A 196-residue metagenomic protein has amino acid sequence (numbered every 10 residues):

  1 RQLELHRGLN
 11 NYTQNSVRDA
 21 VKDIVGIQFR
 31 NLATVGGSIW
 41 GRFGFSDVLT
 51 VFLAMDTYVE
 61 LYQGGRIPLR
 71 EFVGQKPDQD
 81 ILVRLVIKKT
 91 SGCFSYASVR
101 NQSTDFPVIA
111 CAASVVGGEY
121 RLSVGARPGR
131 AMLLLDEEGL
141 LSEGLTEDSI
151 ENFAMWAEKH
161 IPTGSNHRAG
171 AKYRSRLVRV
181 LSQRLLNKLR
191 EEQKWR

Functional and structural regions predicted by a protein language model:
R1-R196: C-terminal structural segment of proteins
